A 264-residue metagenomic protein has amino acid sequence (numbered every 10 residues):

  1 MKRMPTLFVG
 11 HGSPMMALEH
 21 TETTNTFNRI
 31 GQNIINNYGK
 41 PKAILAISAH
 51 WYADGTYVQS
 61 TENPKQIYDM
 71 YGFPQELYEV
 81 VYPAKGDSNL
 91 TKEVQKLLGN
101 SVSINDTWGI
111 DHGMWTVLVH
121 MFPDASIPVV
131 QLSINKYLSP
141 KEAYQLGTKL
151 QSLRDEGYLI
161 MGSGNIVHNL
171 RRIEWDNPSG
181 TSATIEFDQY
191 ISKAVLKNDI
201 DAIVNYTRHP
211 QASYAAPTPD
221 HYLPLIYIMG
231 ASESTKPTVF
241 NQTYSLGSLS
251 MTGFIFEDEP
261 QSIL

Functional and structural regions predicted by a protein language model:
K2-L98, V102: A short aromatic-anchored loop/beta-hairpin motif
P5-V9, A43-S48, L132, L153-I166 (+1 more regions): Beta-strand elements within well-structured catalytic alpha/beta cores of enzymes that handle phosphate/sulfate esters
L7-F8, Y68-P74, F122-V130, A202-V204: Short, basic/glycine-rich phosphate-binding loops at helix/coil junctions that contact nucleotide phosphates
P14-M15, N135-P140, E174: A generic structural motif
N25-I34, K141-E156: Long, well-ordered alpha-helical scaffolding segments within enzyme catalytic domains, especially pronounced
L77-K85, S133-P140, A212: Flexible, glycine/proline-enriched loop segments at strand-loop-helix junctions that form or flank small-ligand binding
L90-E142: Internal, conserved structured core segments that host functional sites
E93-K96, I127-P128, L138, Q145 (+2 more regions): Surface-exposed, charge/polar-rich loops and edge strands
